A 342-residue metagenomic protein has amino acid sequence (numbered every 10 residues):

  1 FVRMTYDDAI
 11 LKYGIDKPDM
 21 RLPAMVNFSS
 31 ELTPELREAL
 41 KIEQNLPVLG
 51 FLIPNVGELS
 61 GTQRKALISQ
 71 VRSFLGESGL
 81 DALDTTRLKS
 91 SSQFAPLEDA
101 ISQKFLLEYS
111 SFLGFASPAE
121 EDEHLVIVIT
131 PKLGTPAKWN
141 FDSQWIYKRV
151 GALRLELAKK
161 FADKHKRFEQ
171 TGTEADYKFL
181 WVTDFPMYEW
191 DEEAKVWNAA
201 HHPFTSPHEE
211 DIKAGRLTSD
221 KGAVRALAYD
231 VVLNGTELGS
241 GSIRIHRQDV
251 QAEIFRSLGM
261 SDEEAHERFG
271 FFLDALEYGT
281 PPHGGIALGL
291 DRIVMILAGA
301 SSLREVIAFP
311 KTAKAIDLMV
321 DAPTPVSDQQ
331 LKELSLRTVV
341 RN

Functional and structural regions predicted by a protein language model:
F1-N342: Class II aminoacyl-tRNA synthetase catalytic cores and aaRS-like
